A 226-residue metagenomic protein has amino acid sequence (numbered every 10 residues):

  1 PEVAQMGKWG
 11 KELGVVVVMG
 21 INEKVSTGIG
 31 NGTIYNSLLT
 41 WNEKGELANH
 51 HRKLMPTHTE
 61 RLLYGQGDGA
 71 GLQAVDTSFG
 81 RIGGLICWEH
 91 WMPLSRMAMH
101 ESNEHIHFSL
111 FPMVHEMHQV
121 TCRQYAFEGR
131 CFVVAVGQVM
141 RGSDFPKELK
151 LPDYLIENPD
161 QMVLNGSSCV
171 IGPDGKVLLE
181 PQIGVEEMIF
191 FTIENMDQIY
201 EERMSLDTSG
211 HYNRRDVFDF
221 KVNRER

Functional and structural regions predicted by a protein language model:
E2-V15, E23-H105, F111-Q124, L164 (+1 more regions): Active-site catalytic loop in hydrolytic enzyme cores
G14-V17, R130-C131: Short glycine/serine/threonine/alanine-rich loop segments
M19-I21, N36-T40, Q73, A135 (+2 more regions): Short beta-strand scaffold segments in enzyme catalytic cores
H105-I106, F132: Short acidic/polar active-site loop segments enriched in Thr and Asp
F127-V134, R141: Acidic, glycine-rich loop-and-strand cores that form catalytic or ligand-binding grooves in diverse globular domains
Q138-R226: C-terminal beta-strand edge segments of enzyme domains
